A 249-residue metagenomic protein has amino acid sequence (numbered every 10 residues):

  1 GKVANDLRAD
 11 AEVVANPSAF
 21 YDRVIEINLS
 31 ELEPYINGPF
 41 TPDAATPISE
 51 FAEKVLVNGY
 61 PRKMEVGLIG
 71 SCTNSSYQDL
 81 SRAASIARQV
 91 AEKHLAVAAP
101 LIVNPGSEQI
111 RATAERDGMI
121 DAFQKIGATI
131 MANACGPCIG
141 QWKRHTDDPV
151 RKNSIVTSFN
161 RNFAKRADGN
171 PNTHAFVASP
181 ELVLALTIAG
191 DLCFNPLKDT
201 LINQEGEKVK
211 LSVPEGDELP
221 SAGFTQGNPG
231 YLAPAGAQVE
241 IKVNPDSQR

Functional and structural regions predicted by a protein language model:
G1-A98, V103-T146, S154, I241 (+1 more regions): Accessory "access/gating" subregions that flank catalytic or transport cores
G1-K2, L95, Q141-P234: Mobile "lid/hinge" segments at catalytic clefts and subdomain interfaces of large enzymes
P229-R249: Non-catalytic, charge-rich alpha-helical accessory subdomains
